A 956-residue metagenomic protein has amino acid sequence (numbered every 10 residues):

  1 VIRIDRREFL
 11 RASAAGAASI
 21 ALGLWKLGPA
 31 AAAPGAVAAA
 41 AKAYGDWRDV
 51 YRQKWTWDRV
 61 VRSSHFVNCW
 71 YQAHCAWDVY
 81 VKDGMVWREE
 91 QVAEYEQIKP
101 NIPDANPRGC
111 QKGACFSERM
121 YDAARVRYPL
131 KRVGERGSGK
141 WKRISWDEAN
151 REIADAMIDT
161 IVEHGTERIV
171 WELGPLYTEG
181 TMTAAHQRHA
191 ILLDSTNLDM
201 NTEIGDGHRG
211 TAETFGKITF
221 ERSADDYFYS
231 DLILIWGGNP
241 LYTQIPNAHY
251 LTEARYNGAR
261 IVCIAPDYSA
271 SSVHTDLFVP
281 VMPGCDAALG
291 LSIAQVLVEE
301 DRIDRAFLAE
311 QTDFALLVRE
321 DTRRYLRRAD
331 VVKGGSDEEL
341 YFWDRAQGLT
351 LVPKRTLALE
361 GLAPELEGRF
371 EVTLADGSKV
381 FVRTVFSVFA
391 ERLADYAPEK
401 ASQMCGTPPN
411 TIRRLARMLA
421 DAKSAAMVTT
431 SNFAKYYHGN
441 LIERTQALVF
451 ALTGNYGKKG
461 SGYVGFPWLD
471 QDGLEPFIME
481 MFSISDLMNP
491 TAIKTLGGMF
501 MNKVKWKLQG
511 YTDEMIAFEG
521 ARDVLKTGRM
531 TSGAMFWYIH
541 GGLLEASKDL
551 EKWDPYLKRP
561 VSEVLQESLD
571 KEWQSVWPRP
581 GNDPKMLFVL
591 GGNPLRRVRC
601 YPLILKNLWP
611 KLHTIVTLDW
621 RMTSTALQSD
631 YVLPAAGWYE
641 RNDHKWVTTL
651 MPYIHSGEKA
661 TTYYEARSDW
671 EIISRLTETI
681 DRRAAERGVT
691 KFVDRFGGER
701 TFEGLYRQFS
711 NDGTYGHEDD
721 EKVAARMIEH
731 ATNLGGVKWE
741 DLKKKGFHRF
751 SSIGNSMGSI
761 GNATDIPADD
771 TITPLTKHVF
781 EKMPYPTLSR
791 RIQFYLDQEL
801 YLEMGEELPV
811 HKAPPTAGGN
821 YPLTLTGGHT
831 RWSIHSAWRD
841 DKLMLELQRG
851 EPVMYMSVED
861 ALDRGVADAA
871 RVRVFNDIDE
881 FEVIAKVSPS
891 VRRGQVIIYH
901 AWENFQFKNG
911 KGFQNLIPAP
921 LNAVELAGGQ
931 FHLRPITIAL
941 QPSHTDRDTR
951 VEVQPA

Functional and structural regions predicted by a protein language model:
I2-G368, F381-V382, E399-K400, P408 (+8 more regions): N-terminal export/assembly segments and adjacent metallocofactor-ligating motifs of anaerobic energy-metabolism
A12, G16, G113, P129 (+23 more regions): Generic, well-ordered alpha-helical scaffold segments in large soluble proteins
Y128-E148, R302-P409, D486-V561, A660-M783 (+3 more regions): N-terminal leader/propeptide and maturation segments of large enzyme subunits in energy/redox metabolism and hydrolases
N150-I169, S223-D231, R392, R413-A426 (+1 more regions): Glycine-rich phosphate/diphosphate-binding loops that line cofactor/substrate pockets in enzymes
H186-T252, N257-A259, A358-L359, A363-T373 (+8 more regions): Extended redox/cofactor-interaction regions of prokaryotic respiratory oxidoreductases
A270, S624-S656: Flexible glycine/proline-rich, aromatic-decorated loop/lid segments
T275-V281, P652-Y663: Short beta-alpha connecting loops at secondary-structure transitions that line or flank enzyme active sites
D669-L734, W739-E740, N820, S836 (+2 more regions): Long, contiguous, secondary-structure-rich segments that constitute the structural scaffold of globular domains
